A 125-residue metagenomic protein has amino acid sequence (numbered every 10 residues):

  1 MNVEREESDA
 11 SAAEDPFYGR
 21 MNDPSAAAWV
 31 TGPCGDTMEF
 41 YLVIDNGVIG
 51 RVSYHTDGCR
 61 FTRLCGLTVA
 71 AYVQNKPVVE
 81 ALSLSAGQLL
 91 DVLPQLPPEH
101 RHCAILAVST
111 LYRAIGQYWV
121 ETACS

Functional and structural regions predicted by a protein language model:
M1-S125: Domain-level signature for proteins that mediate thiol-based redox and metal-cofactor handling
